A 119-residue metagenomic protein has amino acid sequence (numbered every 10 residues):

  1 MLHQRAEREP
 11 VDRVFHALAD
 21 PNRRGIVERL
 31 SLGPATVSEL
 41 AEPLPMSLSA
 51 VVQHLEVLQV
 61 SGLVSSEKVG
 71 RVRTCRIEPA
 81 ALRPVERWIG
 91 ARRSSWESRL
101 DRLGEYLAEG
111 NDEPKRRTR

Functional and structural regions predicted by a protein language model:
M1-R13, R29-L48, V57-S65, A80-R119: C-terminal regulatory/oligomerization modules of transcriptional regulators
F15-H16, T74: Short basic coil micro-motifs at the edges of alpha-helical modules that engage polyanionic partners
A17-N22: Short helix-coil-helix linker/hinge
R23, H54: Histidine-centered divalent metal-coordination motifs
K68-T74: Short, Lys/Arg-rich nucleic-acid/phosphate-binding segment
